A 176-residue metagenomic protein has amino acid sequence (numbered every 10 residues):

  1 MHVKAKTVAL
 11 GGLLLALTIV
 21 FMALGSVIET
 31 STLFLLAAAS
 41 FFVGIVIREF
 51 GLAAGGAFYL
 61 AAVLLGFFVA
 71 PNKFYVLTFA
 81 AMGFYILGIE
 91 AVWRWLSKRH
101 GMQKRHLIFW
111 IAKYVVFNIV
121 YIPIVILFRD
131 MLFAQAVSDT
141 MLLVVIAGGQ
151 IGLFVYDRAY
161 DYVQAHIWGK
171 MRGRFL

Functional and structural regions predicted by a protein language model:
M1-A54: Hydrophobic transmembrane alpha-helices
K4, T140-L176: Alpha-helical transmembrane segments and their cytosolic interface
V8-L13, F34, G56-L60, V76 (+4 more regions): Hydrophobic alpha-helical transmembrane segments
T18-M22, G66, Y85, K113-Y121 (+2 more regions): Alpha-helical transmembrane segments of multipass membrane proteins
A23-T32, V63-A91: Interfacial aromatic-anchored transmembrane helix boundaries in multi-pass membrane proteins
L52-A57, R99-L107, S138, L142: Membrane-helix interface segments
F79-I122, I126: Short helix-perturbing small/polar motifs within transmembrane alpha-helices
L127-T140: Membrane-interface helix termini and inter-helical loops of multi-pass transporters
